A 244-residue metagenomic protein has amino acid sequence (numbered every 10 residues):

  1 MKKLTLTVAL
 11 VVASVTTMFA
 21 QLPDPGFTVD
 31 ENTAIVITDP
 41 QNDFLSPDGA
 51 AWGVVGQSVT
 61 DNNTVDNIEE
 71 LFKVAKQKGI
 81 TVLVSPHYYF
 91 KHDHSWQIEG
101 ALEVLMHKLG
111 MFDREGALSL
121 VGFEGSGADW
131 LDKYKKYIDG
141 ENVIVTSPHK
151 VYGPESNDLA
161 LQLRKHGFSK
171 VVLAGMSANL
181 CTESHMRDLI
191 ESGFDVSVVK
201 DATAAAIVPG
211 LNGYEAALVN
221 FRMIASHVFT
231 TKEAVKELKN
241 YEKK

Functional and structural regions predicted by a protein language model:
L4-S14: Sec-dependent N-terminal signal peptides
A20-A34, D43, E70, V74-K78 (+2 more regions): Active-site-adjacent betaalpha module
V36-T38: Short hydrophobic beta-strand that contains or immediately precedes a catalytic carboxylate
L45-D61: Acidic/histidine-rich helix-loop elements that form or flank divalent-metal/phosphate-binding sites at the catalytic
T64-V65: Glycine-rich loop(s) and the adjacent beta-strand/alpha-helix scaffold that form part
I80-H87, V199: Short beta-strand segments at enzyme active-site cores
F90-H94: Short catalytic/ligand-binding loop motif for oxyanion handling, primarily in non-cytosolic enzymes, centered on
